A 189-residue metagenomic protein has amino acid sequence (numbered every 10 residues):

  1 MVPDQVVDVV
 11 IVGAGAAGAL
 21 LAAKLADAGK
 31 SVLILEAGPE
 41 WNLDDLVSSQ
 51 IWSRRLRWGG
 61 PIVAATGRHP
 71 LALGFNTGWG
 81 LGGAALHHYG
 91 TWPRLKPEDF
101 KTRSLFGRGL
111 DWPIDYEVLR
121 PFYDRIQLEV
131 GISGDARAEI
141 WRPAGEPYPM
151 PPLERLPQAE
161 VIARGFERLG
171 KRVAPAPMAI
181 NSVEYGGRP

Functional and structural regions predicted by a protein language model:
M1-D124: N-terminal glycine-rich phosphate/pyrophosphate-binding loop and immediately adjacent elements
S104-P189: Conserved redox-cofactor binding core of oxidoreductases
